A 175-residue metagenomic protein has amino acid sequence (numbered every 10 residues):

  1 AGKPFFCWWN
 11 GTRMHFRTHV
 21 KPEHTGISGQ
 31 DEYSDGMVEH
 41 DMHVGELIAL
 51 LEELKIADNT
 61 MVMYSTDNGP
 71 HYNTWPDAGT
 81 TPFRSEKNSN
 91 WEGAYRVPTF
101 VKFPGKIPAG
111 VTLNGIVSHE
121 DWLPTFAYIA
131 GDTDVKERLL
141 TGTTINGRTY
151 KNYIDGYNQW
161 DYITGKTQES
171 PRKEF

Functional and structural regions predicted by a protein language model:
A1-T18: Anion-binding catalytic surfaces of enzymes that hydrolyze or transfer phosphate/sulfate esters
G2-C7, I56-V62, R96, S170-K173: Loop/turn elements at helix/coil->beta-strand transitions in domains of secreted/extracellular proteins
F16-V20, G26-G36, A49-K106, S118: Histidine-centered active-site microenvironments of extracellular/periplasmic hydrolases and transferases
G36-E39, K151: Short amphipathic alpha-helical molecular recognition features
H40-A49: Short, well-ordered amphipathic alpha-helical segments that serve as non-catalytic structural scaffolds within diverse
P70-E92, I107-V111, G115, E120-F175: C-terminal cap/loop subdomain of S1 sulfatases and analogous C-terminal strand-loop tails that border
